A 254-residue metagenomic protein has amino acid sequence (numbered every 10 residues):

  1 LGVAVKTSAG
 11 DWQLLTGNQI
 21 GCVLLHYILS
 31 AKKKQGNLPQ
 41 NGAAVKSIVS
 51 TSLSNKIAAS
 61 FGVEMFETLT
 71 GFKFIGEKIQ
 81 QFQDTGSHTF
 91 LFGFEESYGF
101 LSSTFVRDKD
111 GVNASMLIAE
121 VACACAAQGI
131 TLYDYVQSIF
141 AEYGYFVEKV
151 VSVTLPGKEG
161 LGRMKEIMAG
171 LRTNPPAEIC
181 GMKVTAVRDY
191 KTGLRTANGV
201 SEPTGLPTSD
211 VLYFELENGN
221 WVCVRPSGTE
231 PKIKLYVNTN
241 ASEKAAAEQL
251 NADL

Functional and structural regions predicted by a protein language model:
V3-Q13, A31-R225, K232, E243-A247: Phosphate-binding and adjacent anionic-ligand microenvironments
T16-L29: Catalytic or ion-translocation cores adjacent to nucleophile or general acid/base/metal-coordination motifs in diverse
Q19-I20, P226-E230: A short, sequence-level motif marking secondary-structure junctions
S227, A247-L254: Long, contiguous binding/interaction regions
E230-N238: C-terminal charged capping/lid subdomain of soluble metabolic enzymes
